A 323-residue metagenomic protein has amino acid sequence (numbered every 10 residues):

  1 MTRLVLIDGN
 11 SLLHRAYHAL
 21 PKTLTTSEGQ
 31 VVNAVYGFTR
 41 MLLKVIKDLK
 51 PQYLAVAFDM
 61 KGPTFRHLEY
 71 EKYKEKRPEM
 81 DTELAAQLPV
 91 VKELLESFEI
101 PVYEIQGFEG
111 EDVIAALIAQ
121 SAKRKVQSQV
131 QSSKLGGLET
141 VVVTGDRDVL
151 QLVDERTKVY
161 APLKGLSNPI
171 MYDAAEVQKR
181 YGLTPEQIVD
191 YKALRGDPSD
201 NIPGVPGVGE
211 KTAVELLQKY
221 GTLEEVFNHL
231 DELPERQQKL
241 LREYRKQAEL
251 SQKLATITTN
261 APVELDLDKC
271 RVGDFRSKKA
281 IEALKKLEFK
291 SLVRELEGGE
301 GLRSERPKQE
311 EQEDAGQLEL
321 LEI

Functional and structural regions predicted by a protein language model:
M1-R124, G136-T140, V149-D173, K246-L250 (+2 more regions): Noncatalytic, basic helical substrate-engagement surface that gates or grips nucleic-acid strands
M41-L42, G145, Q238-L240: Glycine-rich, charged/polar anion/phosphate-binding loops that engage phosphate groups from diverse ligands
K50-Q52, R156, P169-I323: Non-catalytic nucleic-acid-binding/docking modules located in mid-to-C-terminal regions of nucleic-acid enzymes
T64, T144, T212: Ser/Thr-centric signal marking residues that sit in or immediately flank functional binding/regulatory motifs
A122-L138, G299-Q312: Intrinsically disordered, low-complexity terminal tails and inter-domain linkers enriched for S/T/G/P/D/E
T140-D146, E288: Conserved RecA-like ASCE P-loop NTPase motor core of nucleic-acid helicases/translocases
G145-D148, P198: A generic "binding-loop/recognition-motif" signal
